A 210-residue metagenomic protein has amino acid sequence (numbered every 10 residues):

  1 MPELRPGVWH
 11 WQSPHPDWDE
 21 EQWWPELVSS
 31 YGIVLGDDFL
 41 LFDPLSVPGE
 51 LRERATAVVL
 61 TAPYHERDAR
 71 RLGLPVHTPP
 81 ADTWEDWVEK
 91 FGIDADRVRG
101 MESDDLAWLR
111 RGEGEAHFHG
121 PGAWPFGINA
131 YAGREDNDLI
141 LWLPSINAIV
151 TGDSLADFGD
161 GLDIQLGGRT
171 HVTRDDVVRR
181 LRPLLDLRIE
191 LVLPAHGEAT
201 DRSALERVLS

Functional and structural regions predicted by a protein language model:
M1-E3, G32: Short, exposed beta-strand/loop patches in secreted or surface proteins that constitute
P2, W9-P16, D38-L41, W108 (+2 more regions): Metallo-beta-lactamase
P16-V58, P63: Pre-active-site segment of Zn-dependent metallo-hydrolases
E20-W24, L106, N129: Short linear motifs in intrinsically disordered
P25-L27, S103, G112, E135: Residues that act as N-cap/strand-start positions at coil-to-secondary-structure junctions
S29, T56-A57, P75, R188-L191: Residues at the starts of beta-strands that form the adenosine-phosphate
I33, F42, P48-R54, R67-G73 (+3 more regions): Alpha-helix C-terminal capping segments
L45-F118: Active-site HxH/HxHxD metal-binding segment of metal-dependent hydrolases
